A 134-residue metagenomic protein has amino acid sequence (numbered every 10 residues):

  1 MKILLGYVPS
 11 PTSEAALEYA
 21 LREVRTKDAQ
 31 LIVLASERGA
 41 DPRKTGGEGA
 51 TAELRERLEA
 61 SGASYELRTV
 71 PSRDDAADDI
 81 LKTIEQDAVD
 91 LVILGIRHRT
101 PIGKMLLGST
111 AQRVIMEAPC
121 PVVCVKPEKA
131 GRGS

Functional and structural regions predicted by a protein language model:
M1-A15, D90, E117-S134: Intrinsically disordered or low-complexity boundary/linker segments at protein termini and domain junctions
M1-E53, R57-Y65: Small/aliphatic-rich secondary-structure junction motif
V33, L67-T69, C124: A structural preference for short, hydrophobic beta-strand core positions in alpha/beta folds
A35-E37, G95-R97, K126-P127: Short secondary-structure boundary segments
E48-T51, K82, L106-A111: Charged helix-capping and loop-helix junction motifs
A60-V92, R132-S134: Structural beta-alpha unit
L94-R113, E117, G131-S134: Glycine-rich, Arg-bearing micro-motifs that act as flexible, cationic patches
